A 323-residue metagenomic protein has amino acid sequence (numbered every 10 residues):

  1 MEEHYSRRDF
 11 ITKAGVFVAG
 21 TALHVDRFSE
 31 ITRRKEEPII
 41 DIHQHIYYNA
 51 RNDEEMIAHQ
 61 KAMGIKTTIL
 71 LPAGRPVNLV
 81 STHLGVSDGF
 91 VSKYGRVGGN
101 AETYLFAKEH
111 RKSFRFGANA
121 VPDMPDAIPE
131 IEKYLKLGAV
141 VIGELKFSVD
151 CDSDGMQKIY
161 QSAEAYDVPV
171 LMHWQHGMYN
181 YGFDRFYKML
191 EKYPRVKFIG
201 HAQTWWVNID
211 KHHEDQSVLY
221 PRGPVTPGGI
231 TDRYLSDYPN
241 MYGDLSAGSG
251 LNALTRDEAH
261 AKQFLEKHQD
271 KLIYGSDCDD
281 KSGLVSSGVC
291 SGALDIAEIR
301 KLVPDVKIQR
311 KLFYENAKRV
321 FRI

Functional and structural regions predicted by a protein language model:
E2-I42, R51-G74, E132, Q269-I273 (+1 more regions): Mid-to-C-terminal alpha-helical segments outside catalytic/metal-binding sites
T32-N49, N100-N119, P239-Y242: Mobile, glycine- and charge-enriched loop segments and immediately flanking short secondary-structure elements within
I40-I42, L70-L71, G117-N119, G143 (+3 more regions): Active-site neighborhood of phospho(di)ester-bond hydrolases with catalytic His/Asp-centered motifs
D41, M56-V86, F114-N119, A139-E144: Divalent metal-dependent hydrolysis catalytic cores, especially in the metallo-beta-lactamase
Y47-N49, R75-N78, P122-D126, V149-D152 (+4 more regions): Active-site environment of divalent metal-dependent phosphoester hydrolases
R75-G95, V207-V225, L251-T255, S282-C290: Short, flexible/disordered intra-domain loops and linkers
H83-Y179, A247: Active-site gating/metal-coordination segments in enzymes
V140-V141, S153-Y274: Catalytic pocket-lining loop regions of alpha/beta-barrel enzymes, especially the amidohydrolase/enolase/GH5 lineages
